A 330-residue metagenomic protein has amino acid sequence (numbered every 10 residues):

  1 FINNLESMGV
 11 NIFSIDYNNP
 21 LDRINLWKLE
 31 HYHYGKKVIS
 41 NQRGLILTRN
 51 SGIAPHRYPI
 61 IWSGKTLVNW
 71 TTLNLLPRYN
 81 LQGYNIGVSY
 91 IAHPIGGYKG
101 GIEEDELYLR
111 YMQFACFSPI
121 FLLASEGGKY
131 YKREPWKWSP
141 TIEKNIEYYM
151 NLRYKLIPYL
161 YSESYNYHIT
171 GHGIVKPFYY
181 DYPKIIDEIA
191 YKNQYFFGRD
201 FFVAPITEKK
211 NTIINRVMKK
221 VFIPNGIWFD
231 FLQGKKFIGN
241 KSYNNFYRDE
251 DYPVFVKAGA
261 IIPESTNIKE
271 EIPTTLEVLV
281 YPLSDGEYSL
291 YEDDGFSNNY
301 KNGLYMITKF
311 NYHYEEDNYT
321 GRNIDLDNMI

Functional and structural regions predicted by a protein language model:
F1-D251: Catalytic-domain carbohydrate-binding cleft regions of carbohydrate-active enzymes
D251-I330: Accessory, solvent-exposed terminal regions and/or long lumenal/extracellular loops of proteins
